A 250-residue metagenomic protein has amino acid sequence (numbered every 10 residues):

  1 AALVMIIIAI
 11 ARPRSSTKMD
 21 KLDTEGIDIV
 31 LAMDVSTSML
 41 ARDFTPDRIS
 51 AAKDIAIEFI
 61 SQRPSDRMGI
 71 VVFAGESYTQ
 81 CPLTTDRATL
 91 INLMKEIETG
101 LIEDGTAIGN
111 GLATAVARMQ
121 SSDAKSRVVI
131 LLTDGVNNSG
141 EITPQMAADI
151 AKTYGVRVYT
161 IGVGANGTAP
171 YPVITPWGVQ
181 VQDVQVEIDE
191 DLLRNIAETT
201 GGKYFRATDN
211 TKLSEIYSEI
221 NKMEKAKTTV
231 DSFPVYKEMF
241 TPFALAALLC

Functional and structural regions predicted by a protein language model:
A1-K21, A226-C250: C-terminal signal-anchor/stop-transfer transmembrane helix together with its immediate cytosolic, Lys/Arg-enriched
I6, A52, L90, A115 (+3 more regions): Residue-level signature of catalytic and energy-coupling elements of molecular machines, predominantly ATP/GTP-dependent
R12-S126, I142: Membrane-embedded segments
D28, K203, A207-F240: Juxtamembrane amphipathic/hinge helix adjacent to a transmembrane helix
L31, V71, L131, R157-G162 (+1 more regions): Structural recognition of the beta-strand scaffold that forms the well-ordered cores of secreted hydrolase catalytic
T37-S38, G75-T79, L101, G135-N138 (+2 more regions): Solvent-exposed loop/turn segments at secondary-structure junctions within structured extracellular/periplasmic domains
D86-T89, P176-V179, K222-K225: Short, hinge-like loop/turn segments at secondary-structure boundaries
E103-T106, A117, V128, G135-T199: VWA/integrin I-like adhesion module and closely mimicked acidic/polar interface patches used
